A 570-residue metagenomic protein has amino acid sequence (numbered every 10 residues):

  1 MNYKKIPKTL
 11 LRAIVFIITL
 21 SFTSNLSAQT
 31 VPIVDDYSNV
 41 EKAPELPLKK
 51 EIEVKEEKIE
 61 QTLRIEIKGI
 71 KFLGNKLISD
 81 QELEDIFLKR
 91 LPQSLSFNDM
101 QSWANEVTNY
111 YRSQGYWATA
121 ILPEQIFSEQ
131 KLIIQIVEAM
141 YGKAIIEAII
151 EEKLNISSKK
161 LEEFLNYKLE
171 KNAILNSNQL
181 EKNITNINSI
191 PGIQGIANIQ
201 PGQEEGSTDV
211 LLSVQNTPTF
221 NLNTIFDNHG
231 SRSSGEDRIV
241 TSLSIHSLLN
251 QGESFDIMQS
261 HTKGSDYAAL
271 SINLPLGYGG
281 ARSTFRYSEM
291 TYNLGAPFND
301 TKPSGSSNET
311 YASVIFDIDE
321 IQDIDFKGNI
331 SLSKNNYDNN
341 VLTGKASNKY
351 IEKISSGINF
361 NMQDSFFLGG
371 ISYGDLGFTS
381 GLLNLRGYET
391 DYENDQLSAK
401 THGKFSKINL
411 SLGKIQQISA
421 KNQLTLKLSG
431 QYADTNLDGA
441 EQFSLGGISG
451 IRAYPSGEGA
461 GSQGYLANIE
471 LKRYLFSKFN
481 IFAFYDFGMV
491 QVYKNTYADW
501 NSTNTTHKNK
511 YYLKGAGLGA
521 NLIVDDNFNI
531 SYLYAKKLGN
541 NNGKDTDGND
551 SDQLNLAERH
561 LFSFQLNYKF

Functional and structural regions predicted by a protein language model:
Q29-G230, M258-Y267, I408, K427-G430: Periplasmic polypeptide-binding modules associated with outer-membrane biogenesis and secretion
G195, F220-L222, L249-F255, Y278-T284 (+6 more regions): Repeated loop/turn-to-beta-strand initiation elements of outer-membrane beta-barrel proteins
I199, F220-G230, T241-S242, S247 (+7 more regions): Transmembrane beta-strand segments that form the barrel wall of outer-membrane beta-barrel proteins
G206-T208, G235-I239, G264-A268, S306-T310 (+5 more regions): Residues that define the transmembrane beta-barrel architecture of outer-membrane proteins
G230, I245-L249, S271-Y278, S313-I321 (+8 more regions): Outer-membrane beta-barrel proteins
L243, A520-N529, Y534, L554-F570: Outer-membrane beta-barrel "beta-signal"
R282-T435, D547, D552: Transmembrane beta-strand segments of outer-membrane beta-barrel domains in Gram-negative and organellar OMPs
N293-L294, S331, D434-I523, N529-D545 (+1 more regions): Outer membrane beta-barrel transmembrane domains
